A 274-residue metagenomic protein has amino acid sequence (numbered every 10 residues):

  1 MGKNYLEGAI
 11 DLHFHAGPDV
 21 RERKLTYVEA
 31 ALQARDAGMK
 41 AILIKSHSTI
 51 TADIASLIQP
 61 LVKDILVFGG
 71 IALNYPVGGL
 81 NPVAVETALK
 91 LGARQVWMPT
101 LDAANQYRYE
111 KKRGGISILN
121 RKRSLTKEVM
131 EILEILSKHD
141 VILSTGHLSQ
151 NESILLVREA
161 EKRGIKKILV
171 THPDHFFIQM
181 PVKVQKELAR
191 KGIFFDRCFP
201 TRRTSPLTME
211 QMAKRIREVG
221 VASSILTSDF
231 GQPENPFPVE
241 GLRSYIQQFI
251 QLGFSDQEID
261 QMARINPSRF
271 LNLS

Functional and structural regions predicted by a protein language model:
M1-D64: An N-terminally biased module of ancient metal coordination in phosphate/nucleic-acid-related enzymes
K3, A55-D64, E86-G92, E134-L136 (+4 more regions): Acidic (Asp/Glu)-rich catalytic clusters
G8-F14, I42-I44, F68-I71, V96-M98 (+4 more regions): Hydrophobic faces of well-ordered beta-strands that scaffold small-molecule active sites in alpha/beta enzyme cores
H15-G17, H47-T49, G70-P76, P99-A103 (+4 more regions): Active-site beta-loop-alpha junctions enriched in small/polar residues
V20-L25, A52-I54, Y109, I154-E159 (+4 more regions): Histidine/acidic-residue-rich catalytic or RNA/ligand-binding cores of hydrolases and nuclease-related proteins
I65, N74-T171: Extended substrate/RNA-proximal surfaces in nucleic-acid metabolism proteins
V221-P238: Short acidic/histidine-rich active-site segments
L242-S274: Mid-to-C-terminal alpha-helical segments outside catalytic/metal-binding sites
